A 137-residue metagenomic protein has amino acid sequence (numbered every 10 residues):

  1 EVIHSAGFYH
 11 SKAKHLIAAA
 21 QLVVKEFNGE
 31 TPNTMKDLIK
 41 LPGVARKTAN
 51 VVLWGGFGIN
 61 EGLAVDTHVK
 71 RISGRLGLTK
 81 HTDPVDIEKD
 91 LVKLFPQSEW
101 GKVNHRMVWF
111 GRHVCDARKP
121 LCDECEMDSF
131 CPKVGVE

Functional and structural regions predicted by a protein language model:
E1-E137: Catalytic cores of DNA base-excision repair glycosylases
